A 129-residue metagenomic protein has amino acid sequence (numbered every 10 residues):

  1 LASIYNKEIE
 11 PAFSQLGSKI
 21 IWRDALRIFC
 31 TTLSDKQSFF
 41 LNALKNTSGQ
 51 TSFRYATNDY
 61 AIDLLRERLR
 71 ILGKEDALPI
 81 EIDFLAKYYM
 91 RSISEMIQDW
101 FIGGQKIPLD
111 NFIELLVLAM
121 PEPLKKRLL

Functional and structural regions predicted by a protein language model:
L1-S14, R27, S34: An amphipathic alpha-helix adjacent to DNA-recognition modules
K7-Q15, Y88, S92-G103: Solvent-exposed, amphipathic alpha-helical segments
A12-Q15, F40-L44, L72-G73, W100 (+2 more regions): Secondary-structure edge/capping motif, primarily at the C-terminal ends of alpha-helices and the immediately following
L16-K19, A43-T47, E75-I80, K106-I107: Short, surface-exposed loop/turn segments at secondary-structure junctions
K19-S38, N42-K45, K87, R91 (+1 more regions): Amphipathic alpha-helical segments that line or abut small-molecule/effector binding pockets and mediate allosteric
C30, N58, I62, I113-P121: Hydrophobic core segments within long, regular secondary-structure runs in both alpha- and beta-rich folds
T32, S48-K74, D83-E95, K125: Amphipathic alpha-helical packing segments from all-alpha helical-bundle domains
R70, I82, M90-R91, D99-L129: C-terminal peripheral helix-coil segments that are non-catalytic and often amphipathic
